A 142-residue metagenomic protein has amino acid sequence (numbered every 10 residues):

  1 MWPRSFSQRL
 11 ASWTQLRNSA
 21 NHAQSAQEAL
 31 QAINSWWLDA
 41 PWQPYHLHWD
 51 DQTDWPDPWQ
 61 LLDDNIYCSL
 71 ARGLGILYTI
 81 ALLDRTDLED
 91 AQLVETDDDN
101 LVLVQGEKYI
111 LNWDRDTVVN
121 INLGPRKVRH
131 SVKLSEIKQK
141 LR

Functional and structural regions predicted by a protein language model:
M1-R142: A structural boundary/capping signal
